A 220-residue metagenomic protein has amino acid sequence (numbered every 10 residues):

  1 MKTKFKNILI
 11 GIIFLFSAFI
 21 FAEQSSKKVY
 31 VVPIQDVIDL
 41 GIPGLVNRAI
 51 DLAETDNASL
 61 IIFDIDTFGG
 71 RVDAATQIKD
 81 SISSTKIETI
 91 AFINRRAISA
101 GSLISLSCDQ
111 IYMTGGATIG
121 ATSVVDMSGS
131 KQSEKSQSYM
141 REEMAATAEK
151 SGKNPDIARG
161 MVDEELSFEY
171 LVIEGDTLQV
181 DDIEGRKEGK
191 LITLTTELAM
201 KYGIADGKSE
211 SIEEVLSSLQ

Functional and structural regions predicted by a protein language model:
M1-L9: Bacterial N-terminal signal peptides that target proteins for export
I10-A18: Bacterial N-terminal signal peptides
A22-Q220: Soluble extramembrane regions of membrane proteins in the secretory/endomembrane system
